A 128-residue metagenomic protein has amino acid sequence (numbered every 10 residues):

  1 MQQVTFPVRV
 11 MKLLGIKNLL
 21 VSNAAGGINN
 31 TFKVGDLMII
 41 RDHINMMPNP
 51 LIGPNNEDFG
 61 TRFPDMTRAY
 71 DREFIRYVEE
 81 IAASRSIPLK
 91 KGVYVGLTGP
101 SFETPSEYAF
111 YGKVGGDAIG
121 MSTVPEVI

Functional and structural regions predicted by a protein language model:
M1-M66: Metabolite-binding pocket within alpha/beta catalytic cores that recognizes anionic/polar moieties
Q3-V4, T104, T123: Amphipathic coiled-coil/heptad-repeat helices and related helical stalk/stem segments that mediate oligomerization
V8, Y108, V124-V127: Generic hydrophobic/aromatic pocket-lining and core-packing "Φ" positions
L19-N23, I39, L89-V95, I119-M121: General beta-strand structural signal in soluble alpha/beta enzymes
G26, H43-I44, V93-G99, P125: Glycine-rich beta-alpha junction loops
I28-N30, M47-P48, S101-P105, I128: Short acidic/glycine-rich loop or secondary-structure boundary segments that cap or lie
P64-R85, M121: Internal active-site segments that recognize and position negatively charged phosphoryl groups and nucleotide moieties
E80-D117: Active-site/ligand-binding-proximal alpha/beta "capping" segment
